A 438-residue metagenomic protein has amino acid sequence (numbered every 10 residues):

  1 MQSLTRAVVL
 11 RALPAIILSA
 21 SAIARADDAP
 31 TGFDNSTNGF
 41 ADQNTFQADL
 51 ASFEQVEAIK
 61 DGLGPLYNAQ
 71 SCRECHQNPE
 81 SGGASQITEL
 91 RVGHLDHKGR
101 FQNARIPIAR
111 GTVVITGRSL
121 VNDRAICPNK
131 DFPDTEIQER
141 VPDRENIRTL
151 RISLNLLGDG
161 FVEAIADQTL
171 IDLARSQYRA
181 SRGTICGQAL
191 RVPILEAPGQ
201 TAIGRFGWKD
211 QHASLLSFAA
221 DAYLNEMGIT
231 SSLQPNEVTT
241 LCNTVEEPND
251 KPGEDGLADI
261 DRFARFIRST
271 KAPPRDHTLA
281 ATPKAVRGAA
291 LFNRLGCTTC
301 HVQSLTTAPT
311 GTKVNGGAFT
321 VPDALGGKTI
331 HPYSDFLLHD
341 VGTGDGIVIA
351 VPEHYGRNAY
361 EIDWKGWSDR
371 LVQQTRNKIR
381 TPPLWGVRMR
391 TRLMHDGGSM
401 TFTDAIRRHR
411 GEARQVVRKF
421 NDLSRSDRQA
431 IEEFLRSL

Functional and structural regions predicted by a protein language model:
M1-L13: Bacterial N-terminal signal peptides that target proteins for export
R11-S21: Bacterial N-terminal signal peptides
A24-L438: Periplasmic c-type cytochrome electron-transfer domains
